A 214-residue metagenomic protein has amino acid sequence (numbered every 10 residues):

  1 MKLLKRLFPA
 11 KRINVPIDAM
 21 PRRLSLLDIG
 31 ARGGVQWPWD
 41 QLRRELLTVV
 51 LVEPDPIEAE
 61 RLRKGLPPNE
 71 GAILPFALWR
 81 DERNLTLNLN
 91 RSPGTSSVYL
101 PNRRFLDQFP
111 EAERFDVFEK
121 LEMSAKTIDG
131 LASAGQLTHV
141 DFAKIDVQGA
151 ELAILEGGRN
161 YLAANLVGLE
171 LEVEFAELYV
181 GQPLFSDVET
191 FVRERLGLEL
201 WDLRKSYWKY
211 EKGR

Functional and structural regions predicted by a protein language model:
M1-R214: Phosphate/nucleotide-binding beta-alpha loop and adjacent structural elements of enzyme active sites
